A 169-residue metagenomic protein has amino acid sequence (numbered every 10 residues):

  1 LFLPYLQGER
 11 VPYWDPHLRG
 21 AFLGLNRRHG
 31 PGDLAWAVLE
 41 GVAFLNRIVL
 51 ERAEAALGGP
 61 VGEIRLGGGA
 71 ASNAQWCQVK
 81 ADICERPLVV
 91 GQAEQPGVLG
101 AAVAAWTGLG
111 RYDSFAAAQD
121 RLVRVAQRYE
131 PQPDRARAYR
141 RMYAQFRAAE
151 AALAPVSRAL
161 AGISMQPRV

Functional and structural regions predicted by a protein language model:
L1-L99: Activation-segment/catalytic-loop signature of the eukaryotic protein kinase fold
G41, K80, G108, P155-R158: Short, charged/polar low-complexity linear motifs in solvent-exposed/disordered segments
E54, W106-G110: Hydrophobic/aromatic-lined pockets within catalytic cores
L99-W106: Short, small-residue alpha-helix embedded
G110-V169: Acidic, glycine/GT-rich loop-and beta-edge segments that sit at the periphery of enzyme/chaperone cores
